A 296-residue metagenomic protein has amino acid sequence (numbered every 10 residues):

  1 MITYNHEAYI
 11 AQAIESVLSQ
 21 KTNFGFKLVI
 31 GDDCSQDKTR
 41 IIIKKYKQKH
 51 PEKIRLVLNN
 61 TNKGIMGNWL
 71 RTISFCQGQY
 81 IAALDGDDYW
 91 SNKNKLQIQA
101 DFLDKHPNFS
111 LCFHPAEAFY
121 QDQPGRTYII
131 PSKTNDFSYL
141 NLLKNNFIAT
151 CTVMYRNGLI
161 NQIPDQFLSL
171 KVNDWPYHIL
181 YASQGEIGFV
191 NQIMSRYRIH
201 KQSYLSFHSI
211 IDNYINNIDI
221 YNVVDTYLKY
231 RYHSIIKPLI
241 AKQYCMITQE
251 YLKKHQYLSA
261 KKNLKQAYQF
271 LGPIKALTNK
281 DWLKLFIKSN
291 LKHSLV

Functional and structural regions predicted by a protein language model:
H6-S19: Short, well-formed alpha-helical segments that are part of the catalytic scaffolds of diverse glycosyltransferases
Y9-A11, D37-K45: Acidic helix N-cap motif at the loop->helix transition within catalytic regions of sugar-transfer enzymes
D32-I41, T61, D85: A conserved acidic beta->alpha catalytic loop
N59-C76, I98: Glycine-rich, basic loop-to-helix element that forms the pyrophosphate-binding segment of sugar-nucleotide handling
S74, H114, P131-N213, N217: Conserved nucleotide-sugar donor-binding catalytic segment
I81: Short aromatic/hydrophobic "clamp" motif used to bind/position activated sugar donors
K93-T127: Conserved donor NDP-sugar-binding/catalytic core segment of glycosyltransferases
N141, Y197-K201, S206-S234, H255-L271: Catalytic core of nucleotide-sugar-dependent glycosyltransferases
